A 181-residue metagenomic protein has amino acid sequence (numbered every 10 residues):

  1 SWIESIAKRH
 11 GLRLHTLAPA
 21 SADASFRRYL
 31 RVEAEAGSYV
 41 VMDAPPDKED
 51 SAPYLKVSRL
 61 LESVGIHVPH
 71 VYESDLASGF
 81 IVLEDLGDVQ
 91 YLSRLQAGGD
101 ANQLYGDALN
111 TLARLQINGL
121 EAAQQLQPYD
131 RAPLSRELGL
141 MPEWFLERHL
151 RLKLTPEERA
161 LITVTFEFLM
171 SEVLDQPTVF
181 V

Functional and structural regions predicted by a protein language model:
I3, K8, L120-P128, A132-P133 (+1 more regions): An alpha-helical support segment within catalytic cores of ATP-dependent transferases
S5-H15, V64-I66: Short secondary-structure junctions
L12, P53-K56, I66, L161-T165: Short, conserved clusters of charged catalytic residues that mark active-site and nucleotide-handling motifs
L12-E33: ATP-binding glycine-rich phosphate-binding loop
R13, H67, R151-T155: Short coil/loop linkers at secondary-structure junctions
L17, V71-Y72, F180: Residue-level detector of family-conserved "landmark" positions at structurally sensitive sites
A24-R27, I66, T178-F180: Short beta-strand-initiation
L30-S135, L140, L146-E147, L174: ATP-binding pocket architecture of kinase catalytic cores
